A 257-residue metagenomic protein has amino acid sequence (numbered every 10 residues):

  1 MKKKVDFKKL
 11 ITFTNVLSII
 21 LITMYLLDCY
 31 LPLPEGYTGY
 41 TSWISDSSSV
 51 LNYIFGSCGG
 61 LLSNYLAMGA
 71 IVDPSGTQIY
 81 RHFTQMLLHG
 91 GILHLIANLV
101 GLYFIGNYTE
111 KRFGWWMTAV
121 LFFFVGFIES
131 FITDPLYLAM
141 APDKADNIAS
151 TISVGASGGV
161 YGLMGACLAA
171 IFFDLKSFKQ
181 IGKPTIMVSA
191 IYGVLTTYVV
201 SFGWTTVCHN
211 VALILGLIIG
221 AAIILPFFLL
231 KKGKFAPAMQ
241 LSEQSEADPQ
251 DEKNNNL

Functional and structural regions predicted by a protein language model:
K2-P249, L257: A detector for small-residue-rich transmembrane helices and their helix-helix packing motifs
